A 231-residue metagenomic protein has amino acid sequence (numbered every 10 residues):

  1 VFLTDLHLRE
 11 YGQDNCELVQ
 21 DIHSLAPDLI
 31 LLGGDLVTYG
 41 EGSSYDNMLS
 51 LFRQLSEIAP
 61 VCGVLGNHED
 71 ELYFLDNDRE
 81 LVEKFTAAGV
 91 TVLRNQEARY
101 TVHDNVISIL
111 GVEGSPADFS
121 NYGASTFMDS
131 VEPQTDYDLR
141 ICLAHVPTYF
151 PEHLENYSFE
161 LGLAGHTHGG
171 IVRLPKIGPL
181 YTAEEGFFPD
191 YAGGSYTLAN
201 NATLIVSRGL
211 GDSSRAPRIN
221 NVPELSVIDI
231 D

Functional and structural regions predicted by a protein language model:
V1-H7, V106-S115, I141-H145, A202-R208: Active-site-proximal beta-strand elements of phosphoester/diester hydrolases
V1-L93: Membrane-embedded segments
L6-Y11, T38-G42, S115-N121, R140-C142 (+1 more regions): Short, flexible loop segments at the rims of nucleotide/cofactor-binding pockets, characterized by
H7, L36-V37, H68-E69, E97-A98 (+4 more regions): Catalytic metal-binding/acid-base residues of hydrolase active sites
D28-L29, C62, V90-T91, I107 (+4 more regions): Short, Asp-centered acidic motifs that coordinate Mg2+ and/or phosphate in catalytic or ligand-binding sites
D76-V90, V102-A144, F150-E152, P217-R218: Binuclear metal-dependent hydrolase catalytic cores centered on His/Asp/Glu-rich metal-binding motifs
Q96-H103, G194-N200: Short acidic-hydrophobic surface loop/beta-edge motif
P147-S226: Conserved beta-sheet core of the metallophosphoesterase superfamily
